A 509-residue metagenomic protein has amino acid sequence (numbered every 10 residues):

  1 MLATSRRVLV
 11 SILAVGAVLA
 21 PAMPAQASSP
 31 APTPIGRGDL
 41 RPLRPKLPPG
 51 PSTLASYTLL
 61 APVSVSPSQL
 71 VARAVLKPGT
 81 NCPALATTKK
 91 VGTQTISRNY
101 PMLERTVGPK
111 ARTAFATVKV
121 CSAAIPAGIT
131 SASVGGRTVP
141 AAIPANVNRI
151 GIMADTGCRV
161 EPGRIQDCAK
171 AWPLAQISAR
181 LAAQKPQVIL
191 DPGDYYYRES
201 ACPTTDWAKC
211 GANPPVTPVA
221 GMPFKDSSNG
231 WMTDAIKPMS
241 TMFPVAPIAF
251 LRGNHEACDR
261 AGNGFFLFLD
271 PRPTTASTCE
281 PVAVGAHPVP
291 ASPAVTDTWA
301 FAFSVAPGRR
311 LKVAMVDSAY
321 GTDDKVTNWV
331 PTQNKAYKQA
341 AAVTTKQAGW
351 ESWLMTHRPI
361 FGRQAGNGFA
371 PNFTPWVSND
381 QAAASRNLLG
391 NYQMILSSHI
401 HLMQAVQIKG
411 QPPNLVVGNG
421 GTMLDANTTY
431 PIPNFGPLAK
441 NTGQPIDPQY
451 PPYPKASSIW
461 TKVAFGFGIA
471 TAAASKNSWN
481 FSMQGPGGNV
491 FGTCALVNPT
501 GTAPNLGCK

Functional and structural regions predicted by a protein language model:
M1-I12: Bacterial N-terminal signal peptides that target proteins for export
V10, A20-R164, L174, A179-K185 (+1 more regions): Acidic, histidine-bearing metal-coordination/catalytic regions of metal-dependent phosphoesterases
A74, D155, I189, D194 (+6 more regions): Divalent metal-coordination and catalytic microenvironments
S133, A208-A342, K346, A370-P375 (+3 more regions): Extended active-site neighborhood of metal-dependent phosphoesterases/phosphodiesterases
N146-L251, E256-A257: Conserved, compact domain cores that house catalytic/ligand-binding motifs in diverse enzymes and effector modules
V147-I165, R310-G321, W353-H357, P412-N419: Active-site-proximal beta-strand elements of phosphoester/diester hydrolases
C158-D167, R198, C258, T322-K325 (+2 more regions): Short, solvent-exposed loop/turn elements at domain surfaces
P192, Y196, T344-A365: Short acidic, glycine-rich surface-loop motifs adjacent to enzyme active sites
